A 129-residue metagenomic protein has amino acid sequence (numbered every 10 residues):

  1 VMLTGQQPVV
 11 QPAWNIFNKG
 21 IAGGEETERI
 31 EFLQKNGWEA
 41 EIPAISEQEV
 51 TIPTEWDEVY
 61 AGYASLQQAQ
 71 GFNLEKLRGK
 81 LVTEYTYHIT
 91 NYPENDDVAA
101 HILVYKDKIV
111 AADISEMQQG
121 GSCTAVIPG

Functional and structural regions predicted by a protein language model:
V1-G62: N-terminal export/targeting and maturation segments
W14-I21, H88-N91, A99-A100, I114-E116: Second-shell loop/turn segments in exported
I16, G62, L81, T86 (+2 more regions): Residue-level preference for alpha-helix termini and adjacent loops
K35-N95: Mature extracytoplasmic domains of secretory-pathway proteins
N95-G129: A short, surface-exposed interaction/processing loop segment used at functional sites
